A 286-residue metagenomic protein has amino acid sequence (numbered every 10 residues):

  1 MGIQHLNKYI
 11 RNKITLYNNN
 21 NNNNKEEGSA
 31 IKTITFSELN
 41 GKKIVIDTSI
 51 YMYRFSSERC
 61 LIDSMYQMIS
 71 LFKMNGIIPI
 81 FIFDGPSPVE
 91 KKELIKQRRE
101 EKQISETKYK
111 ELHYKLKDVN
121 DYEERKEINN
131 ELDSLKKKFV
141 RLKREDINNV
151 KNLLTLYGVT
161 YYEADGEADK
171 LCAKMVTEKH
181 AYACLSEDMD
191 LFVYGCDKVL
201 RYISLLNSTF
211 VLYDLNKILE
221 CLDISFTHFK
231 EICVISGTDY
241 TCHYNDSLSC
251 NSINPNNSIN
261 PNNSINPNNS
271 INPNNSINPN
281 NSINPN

Functional and structural regions predicted by a protein language model:
M1-E111: Non-catalytic, usually N-terminal nucleic-acid engagement modules in DNA/RNA processing proteins
T15, N20, K96-N256, I283-N286: Extended two-metal-dependent nuclease catalytic cores across DNA- and RNA-processing enzymes
P255, I259-P279, I283-P285: Periodic short-repeat tracts
